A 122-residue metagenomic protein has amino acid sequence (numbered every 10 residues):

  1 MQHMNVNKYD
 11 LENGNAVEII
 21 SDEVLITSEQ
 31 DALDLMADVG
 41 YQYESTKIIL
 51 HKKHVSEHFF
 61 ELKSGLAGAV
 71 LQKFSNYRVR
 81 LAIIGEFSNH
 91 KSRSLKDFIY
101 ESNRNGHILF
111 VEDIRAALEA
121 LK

Functional and structural regions predicted by a protein language model:
Q2-K122: Amphipathic, Lys/Arg-enriched alpha-helical "gate/interface" segment within cytosolic domains that mediates
